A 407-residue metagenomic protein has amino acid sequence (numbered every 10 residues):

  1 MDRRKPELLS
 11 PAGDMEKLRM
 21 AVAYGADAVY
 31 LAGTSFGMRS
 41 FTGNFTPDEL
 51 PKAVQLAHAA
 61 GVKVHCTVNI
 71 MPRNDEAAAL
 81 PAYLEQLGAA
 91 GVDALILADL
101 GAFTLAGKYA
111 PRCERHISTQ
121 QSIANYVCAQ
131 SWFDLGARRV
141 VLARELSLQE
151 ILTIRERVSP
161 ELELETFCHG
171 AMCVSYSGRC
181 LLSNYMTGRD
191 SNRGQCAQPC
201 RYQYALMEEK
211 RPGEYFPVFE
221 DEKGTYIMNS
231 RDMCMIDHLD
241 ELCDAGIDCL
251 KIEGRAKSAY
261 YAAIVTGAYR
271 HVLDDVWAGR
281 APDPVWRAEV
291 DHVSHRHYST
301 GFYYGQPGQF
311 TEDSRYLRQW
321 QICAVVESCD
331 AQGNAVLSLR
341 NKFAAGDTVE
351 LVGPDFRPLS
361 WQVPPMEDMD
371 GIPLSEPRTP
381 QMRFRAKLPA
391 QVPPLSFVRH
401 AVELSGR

Functional and structural regions predicted by a protein language model:
M1-A23, A28-L31, S35, A60-I70 (+5 more regions): Surface-exposed amphipathic alpha-helical tracts and adjacent flexible/coil segments at the periphery of soluble enzymes
F36-M38, Q55-A57: Long C-terminal interaction/binding lobes of large macromolecular proteins
F45-L50, A78-Y83: Charged helix-capping and loop-helix junction motifs
A78, C113-A124: Gly/Gly-Pro- and Ser/Thr-rich, intrinsically disordered tail segments characteristic of DNA damage-repair and tolerance
G101-A102: Alpha-helix capping/helix-boundary segments
A110: Conserved phosphotransfer cores of two-component systems
